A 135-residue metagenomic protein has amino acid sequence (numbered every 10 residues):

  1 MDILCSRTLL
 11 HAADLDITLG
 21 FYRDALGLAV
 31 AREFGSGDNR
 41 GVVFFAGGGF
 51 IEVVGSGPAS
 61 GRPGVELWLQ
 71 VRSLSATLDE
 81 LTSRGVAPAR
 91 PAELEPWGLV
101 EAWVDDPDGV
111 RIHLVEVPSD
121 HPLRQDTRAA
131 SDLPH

Functional and structural regions predicted by a protein language model:
M1-D16, V65-L67, P118-H135: N-terminal beta-strand motif that seeds the catalytic metal site of vicinal oxygen chelate
D2, L9-F50: Core segments of cupin and vicinal oxygen chelate
D14-L15, L67-R111: Vicinal oxygen chelate
A31-E33, P91, L114: Residue-level detector of high-confidence beta-strand sites
S36-R40, G61-R62, E95-V100: Short acidic/glycine-enriched loop/turn segments that link adjacent beta-strands
F44-G48, V104-P107, V117: Active-site beta-strand termini and strand-to-loop segments that position acidic
E52-V54, W103, H113: Conserved beta-strand in the GNAT
A59, P96, P118-H121: A short acidic/small-residue loop/turn micro-motif
